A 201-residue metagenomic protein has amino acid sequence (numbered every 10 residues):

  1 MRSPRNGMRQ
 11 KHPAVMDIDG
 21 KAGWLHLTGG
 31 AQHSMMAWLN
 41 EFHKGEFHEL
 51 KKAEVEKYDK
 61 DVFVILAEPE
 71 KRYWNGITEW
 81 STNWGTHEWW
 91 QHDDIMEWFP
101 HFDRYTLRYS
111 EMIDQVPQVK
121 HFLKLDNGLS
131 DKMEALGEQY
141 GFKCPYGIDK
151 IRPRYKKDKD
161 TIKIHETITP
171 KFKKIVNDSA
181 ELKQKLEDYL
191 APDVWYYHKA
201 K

Functional and structural regions predicted by a protein language model:
M1-Q10: Juxtamembrane luminal stem/stalk of type II transmembrane Golgi/ER carbohydrate-processing enzymes
K11-V15, G45-E181: PAPS-dependent sulfotransferase catalytic domain
V15-L27, F122-L123: Short hydrophobic beta-strand segments
K21-L39, E68-K71: Catalytic nucleophile-elbow at a beta strand-turn-alpha helix junction centered on a G-D-S/GDSL motif, marking
L182-L186: Acidic, Mg2+-coordinating catalytic module of metal-dependent nucleases/exonucleases that use a two-metal-ion mechanism
